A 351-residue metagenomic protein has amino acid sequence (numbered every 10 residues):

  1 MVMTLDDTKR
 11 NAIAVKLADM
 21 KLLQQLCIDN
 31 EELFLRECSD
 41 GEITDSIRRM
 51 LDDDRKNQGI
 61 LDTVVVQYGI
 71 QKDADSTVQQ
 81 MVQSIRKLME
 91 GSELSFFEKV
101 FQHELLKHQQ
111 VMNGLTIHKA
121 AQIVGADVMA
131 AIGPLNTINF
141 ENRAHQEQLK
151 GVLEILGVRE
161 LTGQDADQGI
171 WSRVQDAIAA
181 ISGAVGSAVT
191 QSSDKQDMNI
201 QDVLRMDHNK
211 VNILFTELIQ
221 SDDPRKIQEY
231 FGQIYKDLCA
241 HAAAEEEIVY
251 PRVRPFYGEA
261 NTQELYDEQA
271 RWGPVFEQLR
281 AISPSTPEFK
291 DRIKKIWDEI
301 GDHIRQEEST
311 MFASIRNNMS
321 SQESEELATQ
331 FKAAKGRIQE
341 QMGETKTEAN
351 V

Functional and structural regions predicted by a protein language model:
M1-V15, L22, L26-D45, R49-D52 (+3 more regions): Small-residue-biased structural context
E32, Q102-E104, H108-A120: A structural feature that tracks compact, well-ordered secondary-structure segments with a strong bias toward
